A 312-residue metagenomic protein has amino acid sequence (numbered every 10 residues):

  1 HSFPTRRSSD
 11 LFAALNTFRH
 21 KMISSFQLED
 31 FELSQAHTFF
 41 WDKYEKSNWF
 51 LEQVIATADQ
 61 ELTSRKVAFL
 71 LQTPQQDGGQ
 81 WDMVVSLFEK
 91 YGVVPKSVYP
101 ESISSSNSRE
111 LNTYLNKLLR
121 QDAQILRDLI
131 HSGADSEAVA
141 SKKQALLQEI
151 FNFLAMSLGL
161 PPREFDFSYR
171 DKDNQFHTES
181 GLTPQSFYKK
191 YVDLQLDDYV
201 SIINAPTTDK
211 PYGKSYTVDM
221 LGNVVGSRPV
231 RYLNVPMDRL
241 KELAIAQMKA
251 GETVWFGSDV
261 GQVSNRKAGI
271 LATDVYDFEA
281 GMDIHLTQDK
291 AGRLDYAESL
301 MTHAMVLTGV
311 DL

Functional and structural regions predicted by a protein language model:
H1-S8: Short, small-residue-biased leader/transition segments that mark boundaries at the very start of proteins
R6, T17-L312: Long non-globular sequence segments
D10-A14: Active/ligand-binding-proximal structured segments within catalytic/core domains that scaffold catalytic residues
